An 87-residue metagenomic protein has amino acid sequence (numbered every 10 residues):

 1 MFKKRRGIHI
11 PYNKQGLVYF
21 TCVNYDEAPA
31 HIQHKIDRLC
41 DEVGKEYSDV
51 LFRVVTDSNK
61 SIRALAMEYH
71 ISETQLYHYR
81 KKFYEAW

Functional and structural regions predicted by a protein language model:
M1-E42, R63-A64, E68, Q75: N-terminal interaction/assembly modules
E42-K60: Short amphipathic alpha helix immediately N-terminal
R53, R63-A66, K82: Secondary-structure boundary/capping motif
V54-T56, E68, E73: A general secondary-structure boundary signal
Y79: Residues in the recognition helix of alpha-helical DNA-binding motifs
Y84-W87: C-terminal flanking helix
